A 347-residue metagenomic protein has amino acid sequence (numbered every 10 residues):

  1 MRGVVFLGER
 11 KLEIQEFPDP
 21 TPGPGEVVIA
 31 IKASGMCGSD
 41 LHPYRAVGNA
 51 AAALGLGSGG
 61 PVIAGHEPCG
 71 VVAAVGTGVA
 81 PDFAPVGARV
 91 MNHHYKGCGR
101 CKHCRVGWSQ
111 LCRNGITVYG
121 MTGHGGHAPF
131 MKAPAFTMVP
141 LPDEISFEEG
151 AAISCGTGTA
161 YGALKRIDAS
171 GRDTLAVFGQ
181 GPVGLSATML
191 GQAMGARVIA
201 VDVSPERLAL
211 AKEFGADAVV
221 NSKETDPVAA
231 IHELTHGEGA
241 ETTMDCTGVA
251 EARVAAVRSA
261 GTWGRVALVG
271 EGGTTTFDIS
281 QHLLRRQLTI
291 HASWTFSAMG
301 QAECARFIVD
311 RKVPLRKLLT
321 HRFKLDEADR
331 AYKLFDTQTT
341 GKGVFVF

Functional and structural regions predicted by a protein language model:
M1, A88, R172-D173, G264 (+1 more regions): Nucleotide donor/acceptor-binding cores
M1-G3, V254-R258, A298-F347: C-terminal hydrophobic helical "lid"/dimerization subdomain of Rossmann-like NAD(P)H-dependent oxidoreductases
P18-S34, N49-K102, P140-E144, E148: Glycine-rich beta-strand-centered segment in the early N-terminal region that forms part of a ligand/cofactor-binding
L54-H66, K96-F178, R316: NAD(P)H dinucleotide-binding glycine-rich loop of Rossmann-like/cofactor-binding domains, especially the beta1-alpha1
G87, F136, D143-E224, A229: Mid-domain Rossmann-like dinucleotide-binding core that forms the NAD(H)/NADP(H) cofactor-binding site
I167-A169, P205, A209-T289: Glycine-rich cofactor phosphate-binding loops and adjacent beta1-alpha1 units of small-molecule cofactor enzyme domains
R265-A267, D278-K317: Rossmann-fold dehydrogenase core element
